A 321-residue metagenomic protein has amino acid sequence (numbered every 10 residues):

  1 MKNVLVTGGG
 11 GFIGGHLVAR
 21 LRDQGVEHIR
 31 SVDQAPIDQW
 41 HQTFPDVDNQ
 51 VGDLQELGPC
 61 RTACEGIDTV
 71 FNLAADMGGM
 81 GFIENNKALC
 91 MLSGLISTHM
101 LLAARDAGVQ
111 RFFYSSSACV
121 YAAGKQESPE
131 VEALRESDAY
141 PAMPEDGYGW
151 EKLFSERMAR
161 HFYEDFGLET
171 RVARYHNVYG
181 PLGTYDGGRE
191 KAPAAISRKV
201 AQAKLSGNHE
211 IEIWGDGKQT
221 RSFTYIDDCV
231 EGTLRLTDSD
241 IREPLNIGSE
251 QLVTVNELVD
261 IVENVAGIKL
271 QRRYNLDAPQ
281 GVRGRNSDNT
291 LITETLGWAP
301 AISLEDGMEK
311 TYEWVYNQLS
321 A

Functional and structural regions predicted by a protein language model:
V4-Q24: N-terminal Rossmann NAD(P)H-binding glycine-rich loop of SDR-like oxidoreductase domains
V26-P36: Conserved glycine-rich Rossmann-like NAD(P)H-binding loop of the short-chain dehydrogenase/reductase
V47, V51-G94, A123: NAD(P)H-binding glycine-rich loop region in Rossmannoid oxidoreductase-like domains and their noncatalytic homologs
N72, T98-E145: Conserved Rossmann-fold NAD(P)-dependent oxidoreductase catalytic core, especially the SDR/UDP-sugar
C90-M91, P144-E156, D186-A194, S222-F223 (+1 more regions): Short-chain dehydrogenase/reductase
V120-A122, D146-G147, R171-P193, T220: Flexible, glycine-rich beta-alpha linker
M143-R171, A195-L205: Active-site Tyr-X1-5-Lys
Q202-A321: C-terminal substrate-binding subdomain of Rossmann-fold SDR/epimerase-dehydratase oxidoreductases
